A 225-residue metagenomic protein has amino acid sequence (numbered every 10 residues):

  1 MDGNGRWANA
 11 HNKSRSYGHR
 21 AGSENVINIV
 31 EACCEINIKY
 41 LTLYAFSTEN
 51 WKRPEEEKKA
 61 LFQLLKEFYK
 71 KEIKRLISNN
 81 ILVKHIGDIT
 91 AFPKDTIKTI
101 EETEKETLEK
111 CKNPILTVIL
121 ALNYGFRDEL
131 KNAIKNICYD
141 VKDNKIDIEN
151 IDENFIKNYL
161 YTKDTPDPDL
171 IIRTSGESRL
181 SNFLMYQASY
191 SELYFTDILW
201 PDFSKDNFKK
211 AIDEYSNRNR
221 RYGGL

Functional and structural regions predicted by a protein language model:
M1-L225: Flexible, compositionally biased loop and terminal segments
